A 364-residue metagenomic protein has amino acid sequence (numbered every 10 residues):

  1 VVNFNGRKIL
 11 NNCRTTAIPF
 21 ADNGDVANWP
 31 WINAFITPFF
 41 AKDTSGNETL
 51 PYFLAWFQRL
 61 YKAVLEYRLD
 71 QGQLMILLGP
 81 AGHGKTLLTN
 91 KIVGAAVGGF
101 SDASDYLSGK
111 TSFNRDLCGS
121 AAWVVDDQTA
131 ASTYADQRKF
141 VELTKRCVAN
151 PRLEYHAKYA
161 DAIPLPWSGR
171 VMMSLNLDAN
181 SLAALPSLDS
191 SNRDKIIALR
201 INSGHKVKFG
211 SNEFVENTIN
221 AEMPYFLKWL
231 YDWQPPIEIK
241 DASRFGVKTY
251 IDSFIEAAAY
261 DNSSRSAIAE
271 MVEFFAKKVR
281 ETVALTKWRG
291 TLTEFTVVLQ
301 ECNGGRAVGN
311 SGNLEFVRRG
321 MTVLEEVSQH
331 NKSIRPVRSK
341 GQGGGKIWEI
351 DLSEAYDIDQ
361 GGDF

Functional and structural regions predicted by a protein language model:
V1-E48, L65-E66, R115-L117, A179-L182 (+6 more regions): N-terminal nucleic-acid engagement/recognition segments and initiation subdomains in replication, restriction
V2-Q128, I197-R200, L230: P-loop NTPase catalytic core of nucleic-acid-dependent motor ATPases
L78-A81, E142, E238-F364: DNA transaction DNA-binding modules
F113-C118, H156-L175: AAA+/SF3 P-loop NTPase mechanochemical coupling elements
D127-T129, P151, L177-D178: Conserved Walker B
S132-F140, A183-A184: Conserved ATPase-coupling elements of RecA-like P-loop NTPase cores
K139-A162: Conserved catalytic/switch belt of AAA+ P-loop NTPases
P164-R170, A183-N262: Phosphate-sensing "switch" segment of ASCE/P-loop ATPases
